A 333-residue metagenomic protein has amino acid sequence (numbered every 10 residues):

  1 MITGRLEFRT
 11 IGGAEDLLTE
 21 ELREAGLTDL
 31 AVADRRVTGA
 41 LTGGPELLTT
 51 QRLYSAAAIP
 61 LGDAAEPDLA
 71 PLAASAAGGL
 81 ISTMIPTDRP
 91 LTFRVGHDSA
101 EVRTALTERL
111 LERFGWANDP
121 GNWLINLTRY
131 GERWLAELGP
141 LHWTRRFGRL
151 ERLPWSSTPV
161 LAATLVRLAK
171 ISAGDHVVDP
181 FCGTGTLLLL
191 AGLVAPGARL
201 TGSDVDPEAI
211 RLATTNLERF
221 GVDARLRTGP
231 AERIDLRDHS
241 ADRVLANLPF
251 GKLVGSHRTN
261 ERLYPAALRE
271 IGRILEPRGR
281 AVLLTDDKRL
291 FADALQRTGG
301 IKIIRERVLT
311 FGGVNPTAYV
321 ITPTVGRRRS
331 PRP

Functional and structural regions predicted by a protein language model:
M1-L47, A117-L124, Y130-P333: Class I S-adenosyl-L-methionine-dependent methyltransferase catalytic core
I2-N118: Non-catalytic nucleic-acid substrate-recognition regions in nucleic-acid-modifying enzymes
